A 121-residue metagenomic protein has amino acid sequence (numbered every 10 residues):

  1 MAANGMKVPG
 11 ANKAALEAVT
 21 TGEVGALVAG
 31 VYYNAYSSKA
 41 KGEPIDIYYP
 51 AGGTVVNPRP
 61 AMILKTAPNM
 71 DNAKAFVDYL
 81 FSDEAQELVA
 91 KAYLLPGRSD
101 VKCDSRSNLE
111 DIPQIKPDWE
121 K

Functional and structural regions predicted by a protein language model:
M1-P50: Ligand-binding pocket segment of bilobal, Venus flytrap-like solute-binding proteins
A15, N34, N69-A73, A85: Stable alpha-helical elements in mature extracytoplasmic
A51-V56: Short, surface-exposed loop/turn microsegments at beta-strand edges and helix-strand junctions
N57-N69, L88: A bilobed periplasmic-binding-protein/Venus flytrap-type ligand-binding module shared by bacterial periplasmic
F76: Substrate/cofactor-recognition hotspot
L80-C103: Periplasmic-binding protein-like
G97-K121: An extracytoplasmic/periplasmic, membrane-proximal ligand-sensing/linker region
